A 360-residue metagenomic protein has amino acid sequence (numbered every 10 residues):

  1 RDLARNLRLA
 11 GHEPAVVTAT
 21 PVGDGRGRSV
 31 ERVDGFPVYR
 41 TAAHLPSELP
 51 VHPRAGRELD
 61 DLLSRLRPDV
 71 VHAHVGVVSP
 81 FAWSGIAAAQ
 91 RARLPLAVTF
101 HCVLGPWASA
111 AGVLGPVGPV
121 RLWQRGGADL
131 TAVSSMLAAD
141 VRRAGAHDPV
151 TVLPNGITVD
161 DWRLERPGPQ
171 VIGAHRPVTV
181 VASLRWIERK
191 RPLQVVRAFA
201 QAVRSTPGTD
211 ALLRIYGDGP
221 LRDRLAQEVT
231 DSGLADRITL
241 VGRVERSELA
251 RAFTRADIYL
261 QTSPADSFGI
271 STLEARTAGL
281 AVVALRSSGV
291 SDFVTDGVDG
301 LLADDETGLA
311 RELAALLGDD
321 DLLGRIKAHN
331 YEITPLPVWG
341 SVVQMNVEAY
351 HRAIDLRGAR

Functional and structural regions predicted by a protein language model:
R1-R26, D34-P37, A92-L94, G340 (+1 more regions): N-terminal subdomain of nucleotide-sugar transferases
T20, M136, G156: Carbohydrate-associated surface elements
V171-Q201, R214: Conserved donor-binding/catalytic core segment of Leloir-type glycosyltransferases
A226-V244: Nucleotide-activated donor-binding/catalytic signature segment of Leloir-type glycosyltransferases, i.e., the conserved
R243-V244, R251-A256: Short alpha-helical donor nucleotide-sugar binding micro-motif in glycosyltransferases
P264: Aromatic "clamp/platform" in nucleotide-sugar-dependent glycosyltransferases that forms part of the donor/acceptor
A281-A284: Short hydrophobic beta-strand element within catalytic cores of glycosyltransferases and related nucleotide-activated
D296-T307, A315-D320: Conserved acidic donor-binding segment of nucleotide-sugar-dependent glycosyltransferases
